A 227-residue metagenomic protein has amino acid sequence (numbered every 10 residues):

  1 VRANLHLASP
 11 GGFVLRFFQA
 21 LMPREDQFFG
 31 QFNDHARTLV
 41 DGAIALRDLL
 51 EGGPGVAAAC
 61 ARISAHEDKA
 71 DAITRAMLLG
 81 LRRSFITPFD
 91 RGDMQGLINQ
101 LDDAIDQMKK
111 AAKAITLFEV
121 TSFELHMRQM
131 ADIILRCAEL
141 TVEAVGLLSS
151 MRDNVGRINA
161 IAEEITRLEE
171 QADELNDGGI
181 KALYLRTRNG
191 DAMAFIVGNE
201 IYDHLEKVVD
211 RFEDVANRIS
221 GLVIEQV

Functional and structural regions predicted by a protein language model:
H6-V227: Cytosolic, long alpha-helical scaffolding segments
